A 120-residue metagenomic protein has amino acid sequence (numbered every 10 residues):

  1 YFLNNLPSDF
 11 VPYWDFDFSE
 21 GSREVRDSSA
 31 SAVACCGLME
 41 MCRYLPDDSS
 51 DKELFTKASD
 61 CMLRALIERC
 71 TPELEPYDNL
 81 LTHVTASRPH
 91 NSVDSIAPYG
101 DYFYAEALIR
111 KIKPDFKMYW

Functional and structural regions predicted by a protein language model:
Y1-W120: Glycan-recognition and catalytic cores of secretory/periplasmic carbohydrate-active enzymes
